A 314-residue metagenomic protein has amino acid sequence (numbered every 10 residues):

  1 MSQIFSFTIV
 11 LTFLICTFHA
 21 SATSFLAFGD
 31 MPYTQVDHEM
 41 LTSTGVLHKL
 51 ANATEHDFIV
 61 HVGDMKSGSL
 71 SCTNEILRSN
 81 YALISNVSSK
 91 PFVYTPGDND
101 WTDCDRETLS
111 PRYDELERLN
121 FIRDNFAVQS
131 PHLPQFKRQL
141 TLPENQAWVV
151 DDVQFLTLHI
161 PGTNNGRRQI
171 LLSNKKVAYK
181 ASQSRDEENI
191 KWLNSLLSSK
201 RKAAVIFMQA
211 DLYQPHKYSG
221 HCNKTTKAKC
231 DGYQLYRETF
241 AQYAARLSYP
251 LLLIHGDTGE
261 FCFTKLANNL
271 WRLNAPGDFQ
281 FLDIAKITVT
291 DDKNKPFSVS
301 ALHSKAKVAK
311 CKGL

Functional and structural regions predicted by a protein language model:
M1-T8: Bacterial N-terminal signal peptides that target proteins for export
T8-T17: Bacterial N-terminal signal peptides
S21-I76: N-terminal active-site segment of His-dependent metallophosphoesterases
D30, G63-D64, G97-D98, Q209 (+1 more regions): Active-site glycine-centered loops adjacent to acidic/histidine catalytic or metal-binding residues that shape
L41-K49, E75-L83, R138-N145, L196 (+2 more regions): Alpha-helical scaffolding within the catalytic cores of extracellular/periplasmic polymer-degrading hydrolases
K49-F58, N86, L156, L171-L266: His/acidic metal-ligating clusters that form di-metal
S71, E75-E188, L247, F263-K293: Extended active-site neighborhood of metal-dependent phosphoesterases/phosphodiesterases
D291-L314: A short C-terminal boundary segment appended to hydrolase-like catalytic domains
